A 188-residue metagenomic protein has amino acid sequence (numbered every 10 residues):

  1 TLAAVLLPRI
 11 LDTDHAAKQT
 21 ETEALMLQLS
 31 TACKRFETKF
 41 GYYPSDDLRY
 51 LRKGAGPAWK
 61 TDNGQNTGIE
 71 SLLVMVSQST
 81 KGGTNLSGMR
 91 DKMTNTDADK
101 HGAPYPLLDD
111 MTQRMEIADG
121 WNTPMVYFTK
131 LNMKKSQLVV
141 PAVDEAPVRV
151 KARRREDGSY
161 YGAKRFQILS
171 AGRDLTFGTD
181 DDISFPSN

Functional and structural regions predicted by a protein language model:
T1-T13, K18, T22: N-terminal single-pass transmembrane signal-anchor helix
Q19-N188: N-terminal pilin/flagellin-like segments and related low-complexity appendage regions
